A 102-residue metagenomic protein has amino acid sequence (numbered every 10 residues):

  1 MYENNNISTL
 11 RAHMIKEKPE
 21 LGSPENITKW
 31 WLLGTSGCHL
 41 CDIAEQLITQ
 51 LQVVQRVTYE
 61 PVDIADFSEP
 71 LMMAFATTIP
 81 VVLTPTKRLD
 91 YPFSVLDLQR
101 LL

Functional and structural regions predicted by a protein language model:
M1-I27, V54, A65, L96-R100: Non-globular targeting/processing and membrane-anchoring segments
R11, L40, K87-R88: A structural signal for the main folded, soluble domain(s) of proteins
K16-L51: Local sequence-structure signature of Cys/Sec-based thiol-disulfide redox active-site neighborhoods
R56-E69: Thiol-based oxidoreductase modules, predominantly thioredoxin-like and allied folds used for disulfide exchange
M73-V82: Structural micro-motif
L83-L102: Non-catalytic, surface beta->alpha helical segment in thiol-disulfide oxidoreductase systems
